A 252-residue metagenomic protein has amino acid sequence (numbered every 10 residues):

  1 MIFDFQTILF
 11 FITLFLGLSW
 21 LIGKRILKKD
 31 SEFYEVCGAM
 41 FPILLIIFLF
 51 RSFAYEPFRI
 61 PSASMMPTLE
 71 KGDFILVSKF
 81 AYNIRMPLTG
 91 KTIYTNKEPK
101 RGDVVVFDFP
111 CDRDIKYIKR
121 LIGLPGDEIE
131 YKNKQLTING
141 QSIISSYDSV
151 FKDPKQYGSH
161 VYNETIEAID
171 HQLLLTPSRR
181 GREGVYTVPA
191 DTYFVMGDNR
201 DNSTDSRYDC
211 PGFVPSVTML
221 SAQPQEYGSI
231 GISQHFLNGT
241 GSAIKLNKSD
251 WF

Functional and structural regions predicted by a protein language model:
I2-S31, K71-F252: Soluble "head" domains of membrane/secretory-pathway proteins
I8-G17, V36, M40, L44 (+1 more regions): Alpha-helical transmembrane spans of integral membrane proteins, capturing the lipid-embedded, hydrophobic core of TM
G38-R59, F80, I84: Transmembrane alpha-helices and immediately adjacent membrane-cytoplasm interface residues in multi-pass integral
E56-D73: Alpha-helical transmembrane signal-anchor/signal-peptide segments
